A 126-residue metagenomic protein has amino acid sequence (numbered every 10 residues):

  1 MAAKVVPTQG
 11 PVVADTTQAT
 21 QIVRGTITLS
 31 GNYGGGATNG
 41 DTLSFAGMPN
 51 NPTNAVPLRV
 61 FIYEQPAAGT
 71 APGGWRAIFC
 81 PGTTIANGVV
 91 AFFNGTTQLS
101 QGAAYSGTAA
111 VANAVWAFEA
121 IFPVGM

Functional and structural regions predicted by a protein language model:
M1-G47, V111-M126: Extracellular receptor-binding modules and their adjoining Ser/Thr/Gly/Asp/Asn-rich linkers
S30-A112: Extracellular attachment/recognition segments
